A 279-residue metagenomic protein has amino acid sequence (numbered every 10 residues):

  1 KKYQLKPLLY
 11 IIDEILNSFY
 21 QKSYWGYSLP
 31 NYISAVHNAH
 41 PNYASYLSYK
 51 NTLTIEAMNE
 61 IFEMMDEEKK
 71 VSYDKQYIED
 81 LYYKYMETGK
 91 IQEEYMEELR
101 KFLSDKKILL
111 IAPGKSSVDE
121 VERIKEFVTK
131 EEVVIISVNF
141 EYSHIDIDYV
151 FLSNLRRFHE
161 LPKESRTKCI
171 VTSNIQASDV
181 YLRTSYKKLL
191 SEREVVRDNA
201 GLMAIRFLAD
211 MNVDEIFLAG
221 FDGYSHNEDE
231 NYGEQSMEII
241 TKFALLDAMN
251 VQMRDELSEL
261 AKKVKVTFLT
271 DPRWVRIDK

Functional and structural regions predicted by a protein language model:
K1-K279: Metal-ion/cofactor- or nucleotide/acyl-coenzyme-handling active-site neighborhoods
